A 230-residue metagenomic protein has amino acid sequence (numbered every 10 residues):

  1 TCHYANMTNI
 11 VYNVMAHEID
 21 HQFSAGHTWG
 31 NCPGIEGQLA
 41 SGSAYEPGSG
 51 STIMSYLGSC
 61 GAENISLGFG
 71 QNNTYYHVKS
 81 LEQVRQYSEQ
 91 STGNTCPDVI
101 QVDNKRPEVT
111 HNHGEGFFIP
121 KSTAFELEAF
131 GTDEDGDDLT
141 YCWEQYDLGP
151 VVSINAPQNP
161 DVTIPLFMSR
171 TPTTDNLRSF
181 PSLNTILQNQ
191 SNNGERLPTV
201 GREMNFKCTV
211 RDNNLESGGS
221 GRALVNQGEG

Functional and structural regions predicted by a protein language model:
T1-T209, E216-G228: Extracellular (secreted or membrane-anchored) zinc-dependent metallopeptidases, primarily metzincins but also closely
